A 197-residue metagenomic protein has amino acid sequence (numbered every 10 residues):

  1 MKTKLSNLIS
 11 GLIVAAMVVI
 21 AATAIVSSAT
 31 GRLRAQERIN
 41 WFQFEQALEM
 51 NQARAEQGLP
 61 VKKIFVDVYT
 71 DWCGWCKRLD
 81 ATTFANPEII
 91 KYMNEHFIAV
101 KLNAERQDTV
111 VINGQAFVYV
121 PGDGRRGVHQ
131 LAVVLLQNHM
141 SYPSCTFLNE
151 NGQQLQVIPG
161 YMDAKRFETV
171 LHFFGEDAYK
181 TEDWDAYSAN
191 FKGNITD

Functional and structural regions predicted by a protein language model:
K2-Q43, L48-A53, N138-H139, N149 (+1 more regions): Non-globular targeting/processing and membrane-anchoring segments
T30-R34, C73-G74, Q115-V120: Short, basic, glycine/proline-bearing loop/turn elements
E49-E56, A81, V134: Surface-exposed charged/polar residues within alpha-helices that form helix-capping/stabilizing sites and interaction
Q52, P87-I90, N94-Q156, A164 (+2 more regions): Thioredoxin-like thiol-disulfide oxidoreductase module
G58-G74, A99: Short active-site neighborhood of thiol/selenol oxidoreductases, capturing the structured segment around
Y69-T70, D80, N103-R106, G160-M162: A mature extracytoplasmic/lumenal domain signature
K77-A81, L148: Detector for the c-type heme attachment site
